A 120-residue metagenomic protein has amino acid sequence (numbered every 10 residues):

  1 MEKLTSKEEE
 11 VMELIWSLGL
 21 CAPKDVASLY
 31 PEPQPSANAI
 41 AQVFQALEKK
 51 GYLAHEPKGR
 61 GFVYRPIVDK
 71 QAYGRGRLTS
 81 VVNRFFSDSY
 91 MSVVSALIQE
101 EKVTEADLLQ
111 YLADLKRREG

Functional and structural regions predicted by a protein language model:
L4-K7, K58-R77: Short, cationic-aromatic polyanion-contact patches
L4-K7, L20, S87: Short helix-coil-helix linker/hinge
E9-L14, D25, S92: Pre-recognition alpha-helix immediately N-terminal to the DNA-recognition helix within helix-turn-helix or winged-helix
E13-L20, I98: Short, locally clustered residues in the helix-turn-helix/winged-helix DNA-binding domain
C21-L29: Short acidic, hydrophobic short linear motifs in intrinsically disordered regions
A41-Q45: Short, hydrophobic-biased segments on the C-terminal half of alpha helices that form "recognition helices"
G51: Glycine-centered, phosphate/nucleic-acid-interacting loop/turn motifs that mediate DNA/RNA or nucleotide
G76-R118: Amphipathic alpha-helical dimerization/coiled-coil segments that flank or bridge DNA-binding/regulatory modules
